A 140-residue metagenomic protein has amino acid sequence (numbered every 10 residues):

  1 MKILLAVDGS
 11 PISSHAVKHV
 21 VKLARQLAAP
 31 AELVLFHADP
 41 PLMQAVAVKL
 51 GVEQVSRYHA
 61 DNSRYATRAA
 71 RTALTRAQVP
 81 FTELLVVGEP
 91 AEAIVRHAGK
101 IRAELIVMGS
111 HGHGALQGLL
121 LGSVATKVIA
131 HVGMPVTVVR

Functional and structural regions predicted by a protein language model:
M1-V52, V79: Small/aliphatic-rich secondary-structure junction motif
L50, L85-E89, H111: Short beta->alpha linker loops
V52-Y65: A short acidic, glycine-rich active-site loop that binds or catalyzes chemistry on phosphate/adenosine moieties
T72-I106: Structural beta-alpha unit
L105-A130: Glycine-rich, Arg-bearing micro-motifs that act as flexible, cationic patches
V136-V139: Short, flexible loop segments at boundaries between secondary-structure elements
